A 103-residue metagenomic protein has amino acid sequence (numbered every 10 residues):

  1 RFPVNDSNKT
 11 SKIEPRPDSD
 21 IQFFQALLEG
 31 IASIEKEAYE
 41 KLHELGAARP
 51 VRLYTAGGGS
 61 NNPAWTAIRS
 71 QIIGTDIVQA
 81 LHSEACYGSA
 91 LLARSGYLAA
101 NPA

Functional and structural regions predicted by a protein language model:
R1-L91: Activation-segment/catalytic-loop signature of the eukaryotic protein kinase fold
G96-A103: Acidic, glycine/GT-rich loop-and beta-edge segments that sit at the periphery of enzyme/chaperone cores
